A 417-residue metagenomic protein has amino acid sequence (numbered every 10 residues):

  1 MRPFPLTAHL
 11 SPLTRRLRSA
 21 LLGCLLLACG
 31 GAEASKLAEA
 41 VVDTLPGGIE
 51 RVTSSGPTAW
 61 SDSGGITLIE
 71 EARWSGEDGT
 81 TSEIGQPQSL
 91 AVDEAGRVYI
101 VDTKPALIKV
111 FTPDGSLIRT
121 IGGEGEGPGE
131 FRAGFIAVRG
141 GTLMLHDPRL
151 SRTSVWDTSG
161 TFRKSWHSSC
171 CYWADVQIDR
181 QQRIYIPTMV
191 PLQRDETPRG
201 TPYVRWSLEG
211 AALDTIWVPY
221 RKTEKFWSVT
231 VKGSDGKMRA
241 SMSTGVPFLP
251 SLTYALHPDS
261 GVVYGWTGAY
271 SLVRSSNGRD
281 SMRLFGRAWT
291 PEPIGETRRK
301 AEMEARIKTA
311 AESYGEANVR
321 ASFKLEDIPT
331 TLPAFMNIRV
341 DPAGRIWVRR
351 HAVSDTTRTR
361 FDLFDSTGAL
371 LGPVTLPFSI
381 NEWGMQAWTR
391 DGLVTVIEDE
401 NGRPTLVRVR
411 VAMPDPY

Functional and structural regions predicted by a protein language model:
M1-R15: N-terminal secretory signal peptides that target proteins for export/translocation
L13, S19-A20, R358: Generic hydrophobic-segment detector
R18-A28: Bacterial N-terminal signal peptides
C29-Y417: Eukaryotic scaffold repeat domains enriched in small/polar residues
